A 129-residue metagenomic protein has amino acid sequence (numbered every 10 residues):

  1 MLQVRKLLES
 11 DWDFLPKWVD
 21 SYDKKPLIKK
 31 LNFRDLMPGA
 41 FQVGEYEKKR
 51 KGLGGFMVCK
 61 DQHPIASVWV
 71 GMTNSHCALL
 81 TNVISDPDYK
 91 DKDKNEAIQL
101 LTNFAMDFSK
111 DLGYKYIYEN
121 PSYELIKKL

Functional and structural regions predicted by a protein language model:
L2, H63, L112: Structured loop/turn residues at beta-strand edges in well-structured enzyme cores
L2-L15: A short beta-loop-alpha structural element at the N-terminal edge of CoA-dependent acyl/N-acetyltransferase catalytic
K6-L7, M57, S67-V70, F108 (+1 more regions): Residue-level detection of beta-strand scaffold positions
S10-D13, H76, D91: A generic structural micro-environment signature that highlights single residues at secondary-structure boundaries
S10-D13, L31-R34, E96, Y123: Generic alpha-helical secondary structure signal
F14-P16, K128-L129: Short, solvent-exposed polar/charged micro-motifs at secondary-structure junctions
W18-D61, I65-A78, N82-S85: A conserved beta-strand-loop-helix scaffold within acyl/acetyltransferase catalytic domains
A78-L129: Acyl-donor binding region in acyl/amide transferases
